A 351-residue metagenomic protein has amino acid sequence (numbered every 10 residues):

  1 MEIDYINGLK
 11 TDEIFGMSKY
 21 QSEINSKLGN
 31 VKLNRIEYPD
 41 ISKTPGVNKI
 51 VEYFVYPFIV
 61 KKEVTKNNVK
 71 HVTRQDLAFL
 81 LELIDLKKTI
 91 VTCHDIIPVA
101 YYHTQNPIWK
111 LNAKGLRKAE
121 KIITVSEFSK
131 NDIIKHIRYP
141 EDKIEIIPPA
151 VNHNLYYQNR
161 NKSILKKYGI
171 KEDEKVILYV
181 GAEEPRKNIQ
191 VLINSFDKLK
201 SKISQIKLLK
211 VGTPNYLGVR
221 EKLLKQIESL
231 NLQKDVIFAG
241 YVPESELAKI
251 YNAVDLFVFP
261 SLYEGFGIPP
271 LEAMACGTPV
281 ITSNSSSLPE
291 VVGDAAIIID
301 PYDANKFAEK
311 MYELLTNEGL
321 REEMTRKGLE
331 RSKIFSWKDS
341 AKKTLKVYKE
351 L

Functional and structural regions predicted by a protein language model:
M1-L351: Carbohydrate transferase catalytic cores enriched for Leloir-type hexosyltransferases
